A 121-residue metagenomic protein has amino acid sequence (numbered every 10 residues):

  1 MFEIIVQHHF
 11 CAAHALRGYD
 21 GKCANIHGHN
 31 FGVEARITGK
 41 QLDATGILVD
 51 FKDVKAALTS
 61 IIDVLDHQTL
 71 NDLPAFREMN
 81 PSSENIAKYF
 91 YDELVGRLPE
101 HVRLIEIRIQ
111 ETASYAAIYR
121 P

Functional and structural regions predicted by a protein language model:
M1-P121: Charge-rich, low-complexity N-terminal segments
